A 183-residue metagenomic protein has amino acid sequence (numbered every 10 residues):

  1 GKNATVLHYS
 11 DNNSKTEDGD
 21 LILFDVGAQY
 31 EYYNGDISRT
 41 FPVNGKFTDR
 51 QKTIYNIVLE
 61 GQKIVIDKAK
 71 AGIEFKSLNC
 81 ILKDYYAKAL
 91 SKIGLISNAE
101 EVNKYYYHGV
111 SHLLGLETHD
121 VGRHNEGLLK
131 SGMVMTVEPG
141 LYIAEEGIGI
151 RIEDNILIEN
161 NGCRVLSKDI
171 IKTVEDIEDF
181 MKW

Functional and structural regions predicted by a protein language model:
G1-W183: Active-site neighborhoods and metal-handling regions in enzymes and metal-associated proteins
